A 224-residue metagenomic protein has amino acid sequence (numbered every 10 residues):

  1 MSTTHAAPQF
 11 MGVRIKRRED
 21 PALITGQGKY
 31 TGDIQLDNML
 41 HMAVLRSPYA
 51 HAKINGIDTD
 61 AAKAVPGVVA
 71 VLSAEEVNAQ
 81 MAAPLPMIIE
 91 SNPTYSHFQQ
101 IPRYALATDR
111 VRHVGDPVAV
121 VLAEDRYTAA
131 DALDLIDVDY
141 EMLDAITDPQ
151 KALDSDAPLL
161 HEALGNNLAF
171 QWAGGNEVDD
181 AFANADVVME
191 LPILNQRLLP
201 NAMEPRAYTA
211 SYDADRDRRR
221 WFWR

Functional and structural regions predicted by a protein language model:
M1-A169, V188-L191: Flexible, low-hydrophobicity surface segments
T31-D33, D60, T108-V111, E177-D179 (+2 more regions): A generic local secondary-structure boundary/capping motif
A169-N176: Charged, often Cys/His-bearing segments associated with DNA-binding zinc-finger transcription factors
V178, F182-R224: Conserved beta-alpha junction segments in alpha/beta enzyme cores
